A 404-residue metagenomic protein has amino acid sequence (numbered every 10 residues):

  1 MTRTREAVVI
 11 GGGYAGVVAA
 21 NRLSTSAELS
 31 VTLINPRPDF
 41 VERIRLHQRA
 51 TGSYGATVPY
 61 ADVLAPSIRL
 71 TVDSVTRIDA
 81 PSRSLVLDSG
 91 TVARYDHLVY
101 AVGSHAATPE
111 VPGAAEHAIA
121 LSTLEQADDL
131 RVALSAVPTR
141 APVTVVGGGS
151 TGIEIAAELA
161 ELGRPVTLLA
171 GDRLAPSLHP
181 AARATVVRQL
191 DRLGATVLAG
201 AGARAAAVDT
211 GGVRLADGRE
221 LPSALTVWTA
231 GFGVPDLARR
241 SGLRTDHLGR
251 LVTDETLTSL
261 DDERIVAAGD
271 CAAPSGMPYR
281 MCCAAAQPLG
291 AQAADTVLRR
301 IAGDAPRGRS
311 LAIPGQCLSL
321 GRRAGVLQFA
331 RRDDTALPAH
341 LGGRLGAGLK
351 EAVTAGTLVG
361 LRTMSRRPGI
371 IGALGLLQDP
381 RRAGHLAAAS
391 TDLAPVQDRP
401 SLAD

Functional and structural regions predicted by a protein language model:
M1-T4, I68-P142, V227: FAD-binding core/adjacent interface of flavoenzyme oxidoreductases
T2-R69, E154-P180, D404: Beta1-alpha1 glycine-rich phosphate/pyrophosphate-binding loop at the start of Rossmann-like nucleotide-binding domains
I10-G11, Y100, V146-G147: Conserved N-terminal Rossmann-fold NAD(P)-binding element of oxidoreductases
G12, V102-G103, P109, D217 (+1 more regions): Glycine-rich, N-terminal phosphate-binding loop of Rossmann-like dinucleotide-binding domains
R69-I78, S82-L85, A93, L162-E255 (+1 more regions): A Rossmann-like FAD-binding core segment of flavoenzymes
A115-T139, V213, E220-P288: FAD-site-proximal beta/loop scaffold in flavoenzymes
R239, H247, C271-G321: A conserved FAD-binding loop/helix module that cradles the flavin
R322-D404: C-terminal auxiliary extensions adjacent to catalytic cores
